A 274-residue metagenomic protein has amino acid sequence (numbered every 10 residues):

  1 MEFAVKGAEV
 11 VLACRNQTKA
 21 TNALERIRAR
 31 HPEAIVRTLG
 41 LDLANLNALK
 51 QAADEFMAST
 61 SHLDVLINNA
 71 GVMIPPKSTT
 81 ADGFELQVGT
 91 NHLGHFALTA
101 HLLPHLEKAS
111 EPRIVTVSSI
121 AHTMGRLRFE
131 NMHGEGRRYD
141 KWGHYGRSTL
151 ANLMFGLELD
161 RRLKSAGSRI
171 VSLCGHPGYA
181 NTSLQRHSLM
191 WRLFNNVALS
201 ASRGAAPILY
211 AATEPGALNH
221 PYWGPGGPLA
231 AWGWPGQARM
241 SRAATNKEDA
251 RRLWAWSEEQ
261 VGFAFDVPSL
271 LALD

Functional and structural regions predicted by a protein language model:
M1-R186, Q260-A272: Rossmann-fold NAD(P)H-dependent dehydrogenase/reductase core
L12, L41, N196, R242-T245: Pocket-edge positions in alpha/beta enzyme catalytic cores
F129-N131, Y210, P215-L218, R242-A243 (+1 more regions): Short, highly charged low-complexity linear segments
E130-Y139, R186-L193, W232-M240: Short glycine/proline- and charge-enriched loop/turn segments that cap or connect secondary-structure elements
S148, N195-A238, T245-A255, Q260: C-terminal helical subdomain
K164, L189, T213-G216: Hydrophobic alpha-helix feature that most strongly marks membrane-spanning transmembrane helices and their immediate
H176-P177, W223-L229, L273-D274: Short, solvent-exposed turn/loop segments enriched in Gly/Ser/Thr/Pro and often Arg
